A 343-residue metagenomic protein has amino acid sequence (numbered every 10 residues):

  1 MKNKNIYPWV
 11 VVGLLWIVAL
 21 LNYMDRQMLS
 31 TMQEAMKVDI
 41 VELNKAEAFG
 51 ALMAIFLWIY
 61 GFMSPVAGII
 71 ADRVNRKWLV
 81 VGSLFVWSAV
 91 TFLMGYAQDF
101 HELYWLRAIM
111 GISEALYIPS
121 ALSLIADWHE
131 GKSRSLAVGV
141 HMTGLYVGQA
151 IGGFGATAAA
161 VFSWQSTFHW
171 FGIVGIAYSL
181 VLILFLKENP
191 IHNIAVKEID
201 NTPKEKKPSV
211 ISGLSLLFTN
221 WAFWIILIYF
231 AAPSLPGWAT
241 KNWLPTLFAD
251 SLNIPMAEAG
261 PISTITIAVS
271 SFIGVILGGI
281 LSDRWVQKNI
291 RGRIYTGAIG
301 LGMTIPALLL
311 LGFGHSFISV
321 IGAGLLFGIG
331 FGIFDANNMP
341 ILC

Functional and structural regions predicted by a protein language model:
K2-K4, H192-I225, S251: Juxtamembrane intracellular "pre-TM" segments in multi-pass secondary transporters
L29-S30, N220-I276, F331, D335 (+1 more regions): Extracytoplasmic gate region of multi-pass secondary transporters
M32-F62: Extracellular/periplasmic helix-loop-helix junction of adjacent transmembrane segments in MFS-like secondary
F62-Q98: Conserved MFS/SLC helix-loop-helix module at the cytosolic interface between two early adjacent transmembrane helices
N75, Y96-E102, E130, G314-H315: Helix-breaking motifs and short loop linkers at transmembrane-helix boundaries and internal kinks in secondary membrane
W78-F92, G292-L308: Structural signature of the two symmetry-related core transmembrane helices
L106-G144: Cytoplasmic helix-loop-helix junction between adjacent transmembrane helices in 12-TM secondary transporters
H141, L145-P190: Helix-loop-helix hairpin linking two adjacent transmembrane segments in secondary transporters
